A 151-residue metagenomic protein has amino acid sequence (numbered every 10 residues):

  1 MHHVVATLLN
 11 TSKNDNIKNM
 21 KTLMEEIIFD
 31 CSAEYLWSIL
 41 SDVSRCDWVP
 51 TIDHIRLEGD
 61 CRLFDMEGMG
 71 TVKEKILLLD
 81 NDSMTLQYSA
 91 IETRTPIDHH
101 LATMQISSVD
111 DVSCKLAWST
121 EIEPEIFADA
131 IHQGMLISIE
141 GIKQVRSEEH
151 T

Functional and structural regions predicted by a protein language model:
V4, L8-R56: Hydrophobic ligand-binding cavity/cleft-lining segments
T22, T71, I97-L101: Short, mixed charged/polar active-site loops that provide acid/base catalysis or chelate metal/phosphate cofactors
M24, C31, G59, N81-S83 (+1 more regions): Residue-level signal for tight coil/turn positions that link beta-strands
I27, V72-L78, L101-S108: Hydrophobic/aromatic beta-strand elements that line small-molecule binding cavities or substrate pockets in beta-rich
S44-T95, L116, E149: Glycine-rich portal/gate segments that line the openings of hydrophobic small-molecule binding cavities
E92-V145, E149: Beta-strand/loop substructures that line and gate deep hydrophobic ligand-binding cavities in soluble
